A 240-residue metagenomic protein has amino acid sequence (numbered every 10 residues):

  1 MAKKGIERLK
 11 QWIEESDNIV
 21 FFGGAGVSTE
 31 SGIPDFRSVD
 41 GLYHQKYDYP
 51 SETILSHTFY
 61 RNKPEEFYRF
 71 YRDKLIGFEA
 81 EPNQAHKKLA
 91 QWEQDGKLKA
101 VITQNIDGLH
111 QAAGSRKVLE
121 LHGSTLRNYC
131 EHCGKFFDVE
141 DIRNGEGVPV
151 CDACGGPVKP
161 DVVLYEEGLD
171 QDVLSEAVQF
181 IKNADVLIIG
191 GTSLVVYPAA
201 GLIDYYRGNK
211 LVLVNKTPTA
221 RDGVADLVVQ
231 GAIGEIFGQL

Functional and structural regions predicted by a protein language model:
M1-L240: Conserved catalytic core of sirtuin-type NAD+-dependent deacylases
